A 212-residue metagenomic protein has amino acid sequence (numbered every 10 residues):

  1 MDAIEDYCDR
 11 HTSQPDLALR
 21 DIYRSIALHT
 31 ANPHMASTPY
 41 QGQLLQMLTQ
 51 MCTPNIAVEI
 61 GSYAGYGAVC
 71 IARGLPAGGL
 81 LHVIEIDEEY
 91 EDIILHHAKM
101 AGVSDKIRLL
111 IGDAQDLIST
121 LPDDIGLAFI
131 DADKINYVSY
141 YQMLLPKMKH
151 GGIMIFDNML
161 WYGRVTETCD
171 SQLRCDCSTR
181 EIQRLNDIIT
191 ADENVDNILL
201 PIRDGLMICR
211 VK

Functional and structural regions predicted by a protein language model:
M1-L127, K134-I155, M159-K212: A short alpha-helical cap/connector motif
